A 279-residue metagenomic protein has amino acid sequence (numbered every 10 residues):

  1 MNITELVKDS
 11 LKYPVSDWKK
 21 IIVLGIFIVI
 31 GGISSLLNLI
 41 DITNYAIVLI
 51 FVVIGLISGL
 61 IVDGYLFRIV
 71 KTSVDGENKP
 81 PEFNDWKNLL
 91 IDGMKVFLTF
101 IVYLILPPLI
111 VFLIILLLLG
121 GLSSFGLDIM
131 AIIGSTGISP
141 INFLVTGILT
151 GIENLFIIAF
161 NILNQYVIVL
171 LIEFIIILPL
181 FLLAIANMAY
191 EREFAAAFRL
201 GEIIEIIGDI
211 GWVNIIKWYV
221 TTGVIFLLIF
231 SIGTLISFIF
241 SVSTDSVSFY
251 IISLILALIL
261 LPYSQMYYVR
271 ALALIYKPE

Functional and structural regions predicted by a protein language model:
M1, K12, I132-G137, A159: Secretory targeting signatures
N2-G31, F83-I110, N164, I168 (+2 more regions): Interfacial aromatic "cap" segments that immediately flank transmembrane helices in multipass membrane proteins
K19-L39, I47-V74, K95-F156, Y166 (+1 more regions): Short, small/hydrophobic-residue-rich motifs at membrane-helix boundaries and re-entrant hairpins of integral membrane
T43-V74, S123, F156-A197, F230-F238 (+1 more regions): Selective recognition of hydrophobic, aromatic-rich stretches within alpha-helical transmembrane segments of polytopic
D75-N84: A cross-kingdom feature marking solvent-exposed beta-strand/loop segments within repeated, beta-rich binding/scaffold
